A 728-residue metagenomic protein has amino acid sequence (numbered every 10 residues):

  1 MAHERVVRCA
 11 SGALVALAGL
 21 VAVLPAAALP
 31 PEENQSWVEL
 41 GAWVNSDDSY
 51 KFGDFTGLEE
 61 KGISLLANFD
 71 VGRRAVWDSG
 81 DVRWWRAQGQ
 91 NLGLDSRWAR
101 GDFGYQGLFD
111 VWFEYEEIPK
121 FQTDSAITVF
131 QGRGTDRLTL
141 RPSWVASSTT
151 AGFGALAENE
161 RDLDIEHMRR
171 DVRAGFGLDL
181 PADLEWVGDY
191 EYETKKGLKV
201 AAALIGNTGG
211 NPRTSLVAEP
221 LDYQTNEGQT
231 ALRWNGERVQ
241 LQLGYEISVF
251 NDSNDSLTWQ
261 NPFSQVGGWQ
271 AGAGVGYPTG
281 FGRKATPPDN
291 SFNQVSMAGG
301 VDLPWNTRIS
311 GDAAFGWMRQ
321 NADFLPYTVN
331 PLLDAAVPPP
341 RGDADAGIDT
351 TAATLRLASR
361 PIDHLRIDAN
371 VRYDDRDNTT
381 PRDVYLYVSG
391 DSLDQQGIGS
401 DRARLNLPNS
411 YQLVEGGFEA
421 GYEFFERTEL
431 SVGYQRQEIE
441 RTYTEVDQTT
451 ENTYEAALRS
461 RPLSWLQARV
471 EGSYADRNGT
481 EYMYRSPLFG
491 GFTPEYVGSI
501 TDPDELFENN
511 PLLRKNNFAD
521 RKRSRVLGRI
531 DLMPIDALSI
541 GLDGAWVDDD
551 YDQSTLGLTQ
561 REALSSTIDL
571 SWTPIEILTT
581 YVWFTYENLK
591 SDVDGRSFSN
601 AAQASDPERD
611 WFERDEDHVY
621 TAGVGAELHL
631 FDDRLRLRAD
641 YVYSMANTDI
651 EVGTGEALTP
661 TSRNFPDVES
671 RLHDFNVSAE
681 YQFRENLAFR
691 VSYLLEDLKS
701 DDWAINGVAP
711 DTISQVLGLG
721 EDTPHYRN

Functional and structural regions predicted by a protein language model:
A2-A13: Bacterial N-terminal signal peptides that target proteins for export
S11-A22: Bacterial N-terminal signal peptides
A22-V23, E696: Amphipathic, positively biased hydrophobic alpha-helical segments used for protein targeting and membrane insertion
A28-S36, W43-N728: Gram-negative and organellar
